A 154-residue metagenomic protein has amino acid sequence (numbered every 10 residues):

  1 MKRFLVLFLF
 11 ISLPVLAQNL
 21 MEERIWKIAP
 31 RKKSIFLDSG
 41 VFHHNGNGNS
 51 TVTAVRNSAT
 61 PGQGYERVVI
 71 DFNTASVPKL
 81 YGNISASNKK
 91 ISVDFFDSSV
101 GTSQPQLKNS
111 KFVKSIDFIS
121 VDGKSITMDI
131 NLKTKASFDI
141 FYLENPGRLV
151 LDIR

Functional and structural regions predicted by a protein language model:
F4-S12: Sec-dependent N-terminal signal peptides
L16-R154: Short linear recognition/processing motifs and adjacent strand/loop elements at protein termini and domain edges
